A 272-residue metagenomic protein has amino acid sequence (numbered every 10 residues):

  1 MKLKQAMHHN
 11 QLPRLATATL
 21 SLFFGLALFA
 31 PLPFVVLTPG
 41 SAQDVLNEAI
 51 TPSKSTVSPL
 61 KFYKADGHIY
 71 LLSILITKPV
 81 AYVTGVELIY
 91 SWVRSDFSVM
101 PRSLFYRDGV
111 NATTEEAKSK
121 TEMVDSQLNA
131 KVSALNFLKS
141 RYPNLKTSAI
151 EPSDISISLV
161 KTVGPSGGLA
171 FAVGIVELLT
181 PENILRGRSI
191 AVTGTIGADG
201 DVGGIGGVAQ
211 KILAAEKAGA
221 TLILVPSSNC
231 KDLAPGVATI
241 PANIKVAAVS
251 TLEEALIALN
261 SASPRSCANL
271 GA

Functional and structural regions predicted by a protein language model:
K2-A272: Peripheral, non-AAA+ core regions of ATP-driven protein-machinery
